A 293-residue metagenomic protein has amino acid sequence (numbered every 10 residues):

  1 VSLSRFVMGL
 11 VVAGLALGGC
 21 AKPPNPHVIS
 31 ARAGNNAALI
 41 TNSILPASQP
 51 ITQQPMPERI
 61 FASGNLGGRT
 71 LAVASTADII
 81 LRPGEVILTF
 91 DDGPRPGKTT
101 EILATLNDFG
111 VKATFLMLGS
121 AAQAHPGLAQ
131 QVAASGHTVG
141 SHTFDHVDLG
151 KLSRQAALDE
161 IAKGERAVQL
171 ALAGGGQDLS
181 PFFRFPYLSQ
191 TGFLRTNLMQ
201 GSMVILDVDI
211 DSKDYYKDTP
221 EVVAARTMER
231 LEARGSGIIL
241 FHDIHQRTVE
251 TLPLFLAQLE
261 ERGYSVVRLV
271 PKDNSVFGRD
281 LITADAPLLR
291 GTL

Functional and structural regions predicted by a protein language model:
V7-G18: Bacterial N-terminal signal peptides
C20-A38: Bacterial Sec signal peptide processing site at the extreme N-terminus
Q53-L152, A156, E160-A173, L179-S180 (+2 more regions): Active-site beta->alpha N-cap acidic-glycine motif
I80, A122-Q123, R247-L293: C-terminal domain-boundary segment and adjacent tail
D92-P96, S120-Q123, T138-V139, D145-L149 (+5 more regions): Solvent-exposed loop/turn segments at secondary-structure junctions within structured extracellular/periplasmic domains
K98, V147-A173, S189-G235, T248-T251: Alpha-helical scaffold elements lining the catalytic groove of polysaccharide deacetylases
P181-P186: Extended hydrophobic secondary-structure segments that form protein cores and membrane-embedded regions
